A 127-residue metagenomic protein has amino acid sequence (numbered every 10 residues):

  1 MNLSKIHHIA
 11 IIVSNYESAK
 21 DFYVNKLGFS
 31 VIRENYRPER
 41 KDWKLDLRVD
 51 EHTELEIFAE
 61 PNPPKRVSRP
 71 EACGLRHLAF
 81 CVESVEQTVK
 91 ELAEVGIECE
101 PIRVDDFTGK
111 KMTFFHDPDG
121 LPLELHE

Functional and structural regions predicted by a protein language model:
M1-N2, N35, D46-R48, V89-E127: Vicinal oxygen chelate
M1-S18, L75-L78: N-terminal beta-strand motif that seeds the catalytic metal site of vicinal oxygen chelate
I12-T53, E94: Core segments of cupin and vicinal oxygen chelate
F22, E86-E91: Short amphipathic alpha-helices within nucleic acid-binding modules
I32-E34, K41-W43, N62-S68, P101: A short, acidic/glycine-rich surface segment
K41, G74, G109: Exposed loop/turn and edge beta-strand positions of beta-sandwich/beta-sheet ligand-binding modules
D50-E54, N62-P63, V85-E86: Short, charged/polar surface micro-motifs in flexible loops or helix N-caps
E71-G74, L78-E86: Mid-chain, well-packed structural core segment of small domains
